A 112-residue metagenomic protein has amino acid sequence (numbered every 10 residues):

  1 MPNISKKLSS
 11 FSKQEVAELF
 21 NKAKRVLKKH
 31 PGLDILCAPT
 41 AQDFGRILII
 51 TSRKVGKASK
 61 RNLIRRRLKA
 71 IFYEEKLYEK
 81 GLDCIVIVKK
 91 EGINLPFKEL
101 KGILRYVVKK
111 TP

Functional and structural regions predicted by a protein language model:
M1-P112: Positively charged, solvent-exposed patches that mediate nucleic-acid binding
